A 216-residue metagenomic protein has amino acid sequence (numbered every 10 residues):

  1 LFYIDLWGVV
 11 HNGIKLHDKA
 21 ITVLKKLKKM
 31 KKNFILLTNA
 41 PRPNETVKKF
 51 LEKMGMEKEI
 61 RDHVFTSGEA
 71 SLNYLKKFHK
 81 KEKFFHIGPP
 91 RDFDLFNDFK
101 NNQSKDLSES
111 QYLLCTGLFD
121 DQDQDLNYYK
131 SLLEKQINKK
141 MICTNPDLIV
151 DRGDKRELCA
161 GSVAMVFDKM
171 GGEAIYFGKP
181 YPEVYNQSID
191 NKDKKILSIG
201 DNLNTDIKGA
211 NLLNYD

Functional and structural regions predicted by a protein language model:
L1-D216: HAD-like aspartate-dependent phosphatase fold
